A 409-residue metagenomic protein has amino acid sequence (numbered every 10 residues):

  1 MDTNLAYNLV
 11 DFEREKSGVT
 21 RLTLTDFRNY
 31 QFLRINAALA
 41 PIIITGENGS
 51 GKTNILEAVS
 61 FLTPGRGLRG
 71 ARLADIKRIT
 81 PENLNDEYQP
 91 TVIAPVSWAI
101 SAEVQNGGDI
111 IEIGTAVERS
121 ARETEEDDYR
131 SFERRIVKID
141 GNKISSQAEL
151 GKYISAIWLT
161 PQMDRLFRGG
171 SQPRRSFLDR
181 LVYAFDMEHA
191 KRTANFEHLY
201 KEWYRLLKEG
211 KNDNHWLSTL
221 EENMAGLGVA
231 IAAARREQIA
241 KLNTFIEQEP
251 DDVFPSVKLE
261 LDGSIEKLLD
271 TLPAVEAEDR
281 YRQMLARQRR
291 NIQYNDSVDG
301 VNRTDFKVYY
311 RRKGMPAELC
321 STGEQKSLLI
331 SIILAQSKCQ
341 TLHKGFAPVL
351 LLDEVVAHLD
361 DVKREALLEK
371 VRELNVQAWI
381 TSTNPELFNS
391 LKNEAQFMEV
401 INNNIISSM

Functional and structural regions predicted by a protein language model:
M1-E47, F61, A71, E82-Q89 (+6 more regions): Conserved NTPase motor "head" modules and their coupling/switch loops across ABC/AAA+ ATPases, GTPases, and GHKL ATPases
K52: Conserved lysine of the Walker
R66-R165, S171-P173, V182-F185, H189 (+3 more regions): Nucleotide-state sensing region of NTPase/ATPase domains
I157, W379, Q396-E399: Hydrophobic/aromatic beta-strand patches that form the interior of the parallel beta-sheet core in alpha/beta enzyme
L159-V253, D262-I265: An accessory alpha-helical subdomain
D353-V355: Walker B catalytic acidic pair
T381-T383: H-loop/switch region of ABC-family ATPase nucleotide-binding domains
